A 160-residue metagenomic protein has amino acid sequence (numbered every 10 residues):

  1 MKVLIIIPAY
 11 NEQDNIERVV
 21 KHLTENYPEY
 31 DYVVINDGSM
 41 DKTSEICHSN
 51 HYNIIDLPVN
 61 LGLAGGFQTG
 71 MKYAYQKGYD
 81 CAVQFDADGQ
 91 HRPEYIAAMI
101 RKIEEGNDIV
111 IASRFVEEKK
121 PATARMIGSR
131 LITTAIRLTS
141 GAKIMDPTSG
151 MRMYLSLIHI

Functional and structural regions predicted by a protein language model:
K2-L4: Cell-envelope/extracellular polymer assembly enzymes that use nucleotide-activated donors
A9, I35-D37, L57: Conserved sequence signature across two-component system core domains
D14-R18, D41-S49: Acidic helix N-cap motif at the loop->helix transition within catalytic regions of sugar-transfer enzymes
K21-Y30: Short, acidic, metal-binding catalytic loop of nucleotide-sugar glycosyltransferases
N36-S44, G89: A conserved acidic beta->alpha catalytic loop
P58-Q76, C81, Q90-I158: Acceptor/aglycone-binding surface of glycosyltransferases and processive sugar-polymer synthases
